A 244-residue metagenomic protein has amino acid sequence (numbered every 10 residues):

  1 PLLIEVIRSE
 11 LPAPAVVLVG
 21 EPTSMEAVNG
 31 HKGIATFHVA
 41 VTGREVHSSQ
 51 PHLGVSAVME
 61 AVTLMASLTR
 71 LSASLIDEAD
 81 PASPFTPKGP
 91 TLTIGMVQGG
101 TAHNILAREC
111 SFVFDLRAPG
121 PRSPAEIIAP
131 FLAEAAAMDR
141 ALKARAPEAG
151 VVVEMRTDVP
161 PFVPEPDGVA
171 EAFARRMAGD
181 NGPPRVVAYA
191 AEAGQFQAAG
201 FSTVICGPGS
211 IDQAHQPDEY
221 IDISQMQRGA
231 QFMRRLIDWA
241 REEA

Functional and structural regions predicted by a protein language model:
P1-T36, R241: Acidic/histidine-rich catalytic neighborhood of metal-dependent amide-processing enzymes
N29, H38-A244: Metal-dependent amide/peptide-bond hydrolase catalytic core, centered on the "pita-bread" metallohydrolase fold
